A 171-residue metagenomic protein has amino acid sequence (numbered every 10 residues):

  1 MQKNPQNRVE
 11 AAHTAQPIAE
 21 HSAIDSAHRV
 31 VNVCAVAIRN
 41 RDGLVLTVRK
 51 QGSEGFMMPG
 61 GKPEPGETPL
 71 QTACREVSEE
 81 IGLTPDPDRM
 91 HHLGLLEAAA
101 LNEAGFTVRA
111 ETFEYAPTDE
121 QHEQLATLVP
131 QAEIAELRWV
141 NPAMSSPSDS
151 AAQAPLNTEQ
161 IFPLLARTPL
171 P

Functional and structural regions predicted by a protein language model:
Q2-N7, E54-F56, P130-P171: Nudix hydrolase/Nudix homology domain
A12-V45, K62, F113: Conserved N-terminal beta-strand and adjoining loop/helix that marks the start of the Nudix/MutT-like hydrolase domain
V31, M58, H91, T107-A110 (+1 more regions): Short connector loops at helix/strand junctions that flank enzyme active sites, especially segments positioning acidic
R39-L44, S53-E54, E64, A98-A99 (+1 more regions): Short, charged/polar surface micro-motifs in flexible loops or helix N-caps
N40-E80, T84: Conserved Nudix-box catalytic region and its N-terminal flanking loop in Nudix hydrolases and closely related
P63-T68, E103, A132-A135: Residues at secondary-structure transition points
T84-L95: A short coil-to-beta-strand element that immediately follows conserved catalytic motifs
L96-T127, R138-A143, I161-P169: Active-site-adjacent beta-strand/loop module that shapes the phosphate/pyrophosphate-binding cleft
